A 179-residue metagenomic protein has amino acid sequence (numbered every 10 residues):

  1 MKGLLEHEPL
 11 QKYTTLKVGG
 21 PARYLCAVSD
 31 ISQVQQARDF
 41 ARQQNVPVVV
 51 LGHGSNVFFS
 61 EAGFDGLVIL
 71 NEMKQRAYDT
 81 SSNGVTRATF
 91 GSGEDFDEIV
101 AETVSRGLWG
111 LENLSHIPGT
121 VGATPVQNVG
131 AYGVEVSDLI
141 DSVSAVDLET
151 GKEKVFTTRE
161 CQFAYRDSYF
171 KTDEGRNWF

Functional and structural regions predicted by a protein language model:
M1-L139, V143, D147-E149: Anion-binding (especially nucleotide phosphate/pyrophosphate-binding) glycine-rich loop and adjoining beta-alpha core
K154-F179: Long, positively charged amphipathic alpha-helical accessory segments at protein N-termini or as interdomain linkers
